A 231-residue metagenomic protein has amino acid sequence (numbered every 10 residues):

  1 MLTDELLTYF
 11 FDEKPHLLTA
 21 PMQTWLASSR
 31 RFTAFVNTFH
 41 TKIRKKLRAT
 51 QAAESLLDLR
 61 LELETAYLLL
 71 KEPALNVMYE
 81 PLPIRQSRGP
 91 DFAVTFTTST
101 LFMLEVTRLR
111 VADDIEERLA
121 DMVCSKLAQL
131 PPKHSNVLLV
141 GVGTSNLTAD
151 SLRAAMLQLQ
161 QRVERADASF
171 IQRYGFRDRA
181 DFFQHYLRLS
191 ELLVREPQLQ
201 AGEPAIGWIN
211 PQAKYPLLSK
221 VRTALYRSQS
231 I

Functional and structural regions predicted by a protein language model:
M1-E72, P81, R85, V106-I231: Charged, structured surface patches that assemble and position nucleic-acid processing machinery
E80, Q86-T97, L101-V106: Short acidic loop-to-beta-strand element that houses the catalytic metal-binding Asp/Glu of nuclease active sites
